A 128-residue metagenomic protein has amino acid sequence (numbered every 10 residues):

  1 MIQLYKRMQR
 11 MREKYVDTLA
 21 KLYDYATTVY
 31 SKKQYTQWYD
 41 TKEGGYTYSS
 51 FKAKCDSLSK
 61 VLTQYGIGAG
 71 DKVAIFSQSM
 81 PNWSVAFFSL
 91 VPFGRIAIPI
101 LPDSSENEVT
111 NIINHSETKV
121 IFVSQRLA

Functional and structural regions predicted by a protein language model:
M1-D17: Flexible, non-catalytic linker and terminal segments flanking ANL/adenylate-forming cores
L4-Y5, T18-L19, K54, V73: Hydrophobic/aromatic residues within transmembrane alpha-helices of membrane transport systems, especially the TMDs
R12-E13, Y48, I75-F76, I98-P99: A generic secondary-structure micro-motif detector that highlights 1-2 residue hydrophobic/ambivalent hotspots embedded
R12-Y35, A53: A short N-terminal helical cap/helix-turn-helix that marks the beginning of AMP-binding/adenylate-forming
V16, F76, I121-S124: Active-site-adjacent beta-strand anchor residues
Y35-M80, S84-F88, S105-T110, N114: Conserved AMP-binding/adenylate-forming core of the ANL superfamily
P92-A128: Structural core segment of the AMP-binding/adenylate-forming
